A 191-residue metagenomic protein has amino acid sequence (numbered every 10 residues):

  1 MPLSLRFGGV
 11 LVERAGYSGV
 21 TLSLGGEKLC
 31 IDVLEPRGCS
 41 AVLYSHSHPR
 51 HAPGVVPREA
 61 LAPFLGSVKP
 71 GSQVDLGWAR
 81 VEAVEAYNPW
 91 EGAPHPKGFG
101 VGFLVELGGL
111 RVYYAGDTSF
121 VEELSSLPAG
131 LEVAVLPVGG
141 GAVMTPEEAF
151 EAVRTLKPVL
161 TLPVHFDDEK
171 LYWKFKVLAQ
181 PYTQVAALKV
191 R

Functional and structural regions predicted by a protein language model:
M1-A41, G66-A129, M144, V190-R191: Core dinuclear metal-dependent hydrolase active-site scaffold
P2, F7, P70-S72, K97 (+2 more regions): Binuclear metal-ion centers of metallo-dependent hydrolases, dominated by the metallo-beta-lactamase
G19, V138, H165: A cross-domain feature marking catalytic cores of carbohydrate-active enzymes and several ubiquitous metabolic/repair
L34-S67: Di-metal (Zn2+ and/or Mg2+/Mn2+) metal-binding site signature of metallo-dependent hydrolases with the MBL/beta-CASP
P36-R37, V55-V56, P128-G130, A152-K157: Short, conserved loop/helix-junction motifs that constitute active-site signature segments in enzyme catalytic cores
L43, V112-Y114, V135, L162: Structural motif
S47-P53, V74, P89-E91, S119-E123 (+2 more regions): Active-site environment of divalent metal-dependent phosphoester hydrolases
S126-G140: A short alpha/beta connector and helix-capping loop motif
